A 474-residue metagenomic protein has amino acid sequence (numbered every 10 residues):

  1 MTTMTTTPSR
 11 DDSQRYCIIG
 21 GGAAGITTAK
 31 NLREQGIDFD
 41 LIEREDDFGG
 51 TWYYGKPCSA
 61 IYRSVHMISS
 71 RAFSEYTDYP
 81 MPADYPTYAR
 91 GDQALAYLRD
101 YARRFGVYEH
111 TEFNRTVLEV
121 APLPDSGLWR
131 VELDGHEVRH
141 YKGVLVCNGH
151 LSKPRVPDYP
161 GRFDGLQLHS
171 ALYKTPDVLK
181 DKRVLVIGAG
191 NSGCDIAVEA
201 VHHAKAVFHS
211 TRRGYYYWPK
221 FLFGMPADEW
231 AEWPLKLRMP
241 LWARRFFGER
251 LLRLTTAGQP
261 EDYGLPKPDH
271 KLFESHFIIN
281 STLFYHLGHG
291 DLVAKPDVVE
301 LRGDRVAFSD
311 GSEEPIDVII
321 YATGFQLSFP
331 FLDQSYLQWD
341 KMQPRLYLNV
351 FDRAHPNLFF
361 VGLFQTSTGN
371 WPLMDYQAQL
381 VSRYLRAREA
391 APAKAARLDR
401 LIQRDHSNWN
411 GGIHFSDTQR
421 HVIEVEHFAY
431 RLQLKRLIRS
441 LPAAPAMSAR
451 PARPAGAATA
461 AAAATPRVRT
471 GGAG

Functional and structural regions predicted by a protein language model:
T2-M67, P80-Y216, K220-F221, L235-K394 (+1 more regions): Flavin (primarily FAD) cofactor-binding/catalytic cores of flavoenzymes
A72-F73: Aromatic- and acidic-residue-enriched carbohydrate-binding clefts of CAZyme catalytic domains
A231: Basic, ligand-binding patches in group-transfer machinery, especially extracytoplasmic/periplasmic segments
A391-W409: The conserved 3'-phosphoadenosine-5'-phosphosulfate
